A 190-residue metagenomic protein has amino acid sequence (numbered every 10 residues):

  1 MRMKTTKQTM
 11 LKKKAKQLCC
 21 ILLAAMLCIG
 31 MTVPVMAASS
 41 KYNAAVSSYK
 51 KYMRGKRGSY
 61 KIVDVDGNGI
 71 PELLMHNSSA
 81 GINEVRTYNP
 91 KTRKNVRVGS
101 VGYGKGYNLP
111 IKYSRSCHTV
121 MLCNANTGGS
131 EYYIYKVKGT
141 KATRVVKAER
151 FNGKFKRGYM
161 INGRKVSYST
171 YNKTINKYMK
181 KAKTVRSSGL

Functional and structural regions predicted by a protein language model:
T5-L22: Bacterial N-terminal signal peptides that target proteins for export
C28-K41: Sec-dependent signal peptide cleavage junction
A38-K56, T92-K105, V146: Blade-edge motifs of beta-propeller repeat domains
S47, K51-G55, S116-L190: Acidic, small-residue rich beta-repeat scaffolds with periodic aromatic anchors
G58-S59, G104-Y113, K154-G158: Repeated scaffold domains used in trafficking and secretory/extracellular systems, primarily beta-propellers
K61-V65: Calcium-binding motifs, dominated by EF-hand helix-loop-helix domains
G67-N77, S116-L122: Acidic/hydrophobic-patterned starts of short beta strands in beta-sheet-rich repeat architectures
I82-G99, Y132-K138: Beta-propeller blade repeat segments, especially FG-GAP/WD-type strand-to-loop junctions in 6- to 7-bladed propeller
